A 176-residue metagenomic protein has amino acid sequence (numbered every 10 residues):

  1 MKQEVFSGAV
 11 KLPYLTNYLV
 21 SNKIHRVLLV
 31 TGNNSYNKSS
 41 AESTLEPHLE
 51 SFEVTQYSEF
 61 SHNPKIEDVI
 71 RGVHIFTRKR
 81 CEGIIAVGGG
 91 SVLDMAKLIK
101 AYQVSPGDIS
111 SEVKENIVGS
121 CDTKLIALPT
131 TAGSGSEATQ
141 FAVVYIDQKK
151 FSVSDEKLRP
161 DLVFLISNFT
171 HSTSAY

Functional and structural regions predicted by a protein language model:
M1-G83: ATP/NTP phosphate-donor binding region
E4, R26-L28, T55, E82-I85 (+3 more regions): Structural motif
V20, I24, E50, H74-R78 (+4 more regions): Generic secondary-structure signature for well-ordered alpha-helical cores
S39-E42, V69, A96, E137-A138 (+1 more regions): Conserved strand-to-helix beginnings and helix N-cap segments that scaffold or border functional pockets
T44-L45, V73, V92-P106, A138-F141: Short Gly/Thr/Asp-enriched flexible loops that form oxyanion-binding sites at enzyme active sites
C81-I99, T130-S136: Glycine/serine-rich anion-binding loops at beta->alpha junctions that coordinate negatively charged ligand groups
V104-Y176: A glycine/threonine-rich phosphate-anchoring loop and its flanking beta-alpha core in nucleotide/phosphate-binding
